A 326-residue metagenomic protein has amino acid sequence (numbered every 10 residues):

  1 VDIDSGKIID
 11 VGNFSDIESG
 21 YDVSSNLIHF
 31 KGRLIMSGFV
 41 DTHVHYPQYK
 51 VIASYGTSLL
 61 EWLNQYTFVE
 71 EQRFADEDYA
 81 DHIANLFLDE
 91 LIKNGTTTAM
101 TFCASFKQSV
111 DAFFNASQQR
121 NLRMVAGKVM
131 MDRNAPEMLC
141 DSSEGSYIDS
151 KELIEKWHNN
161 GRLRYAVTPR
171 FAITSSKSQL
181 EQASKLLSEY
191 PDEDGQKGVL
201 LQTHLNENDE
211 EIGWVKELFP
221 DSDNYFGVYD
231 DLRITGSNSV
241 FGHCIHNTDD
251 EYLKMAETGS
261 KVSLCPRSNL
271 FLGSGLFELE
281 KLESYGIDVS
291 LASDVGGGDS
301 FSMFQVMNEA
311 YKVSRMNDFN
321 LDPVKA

Functional and structural regions predicted by a protein language model:
V1-M36: Histidine-rich, glycine-flanked metal-binding segment
R33-Y55: Di-metal (Zn2+ and/or Mg2+/Mn2+) metal-binding site signature of metallo-dependent hydrolases with the MBL/beta-CASP
K50-A80, K128-S143, N208-G236, K261 (+1 more regions): Active-site gating loops and adjacent loop-to-helix segments of metal-dependent hydrolytic enzymes
A53-L122, S146-N160: Alpha-helical scaffold segments that flank or form the walls of functional sites
A84-L91, K261, N269-F271, R315-A326: C-terminal helical cap
Q108-I245: Metal-coordinating catalytic core of metallo-dependent amide/deamination hydrolases
D209-P220, E251-A256, G273-Y285, D299-R315: Histidine/acidic-residue-rich catalytic or RNA/ligand-binding cores of hydrolases and nuclease-related proteins
D231-N238, E280-A326: His/Asp/Glu-enriched, well-ordered alpha-helical/loop segment that forms or immediately abuts the divalent-metal
